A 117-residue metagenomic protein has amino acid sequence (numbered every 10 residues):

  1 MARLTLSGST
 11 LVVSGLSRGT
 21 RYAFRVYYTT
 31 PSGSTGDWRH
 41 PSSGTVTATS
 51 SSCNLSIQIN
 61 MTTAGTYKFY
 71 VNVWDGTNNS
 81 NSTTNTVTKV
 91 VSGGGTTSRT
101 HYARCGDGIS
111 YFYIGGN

Functional and structural regions predicted by a protein language model:
T5, S92-N117: Viral virion structural and adsorption modules
S7-L11: Structural beta-strand segments of beta-rich domains
S17, Q58-G65: Surface-exposed, short loops/turns at beta-strand junctions within beta-sandwich domains
Y22, G65-F69: Exposed beta-strand face motif in extracellular beta-rich ectodomains
T49-S56: Aromatic sugar-binding surface patches on proteins that engage polysaccharides or sugar-phosphate polymers
N72-G76: Beta-strand-rich extracellular modules
N78-K89: Extracellular fibronectin type III
